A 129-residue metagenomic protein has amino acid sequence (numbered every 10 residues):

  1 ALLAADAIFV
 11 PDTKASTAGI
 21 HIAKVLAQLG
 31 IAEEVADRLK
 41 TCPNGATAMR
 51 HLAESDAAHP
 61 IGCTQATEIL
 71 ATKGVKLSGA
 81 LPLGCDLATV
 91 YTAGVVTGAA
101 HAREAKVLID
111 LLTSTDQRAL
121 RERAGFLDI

Functional and structural regions predicted by a protein language model:
A1-I129: Exported/periplasmic ABC-transporter solute-binding proteins
